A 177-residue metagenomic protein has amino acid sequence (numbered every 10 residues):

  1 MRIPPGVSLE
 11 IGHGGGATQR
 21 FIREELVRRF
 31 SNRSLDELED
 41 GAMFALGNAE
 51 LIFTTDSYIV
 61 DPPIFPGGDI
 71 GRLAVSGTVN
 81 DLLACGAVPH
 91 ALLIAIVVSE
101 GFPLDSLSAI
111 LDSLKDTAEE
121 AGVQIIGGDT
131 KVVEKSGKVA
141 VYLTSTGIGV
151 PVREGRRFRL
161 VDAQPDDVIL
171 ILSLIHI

Functional and structural regions predicted by a protein language model:
M1-E10: Generic N-terminal amphipathic, Lys/Arg-enriched alpha-helix
S8, G16-L172: Glycine-rich phosphate/pyrophosphate-binding loop regions near the starts of catalytic domains
H176-I177: Conserved small/polar residues in nucleotide/adenosyl-binding loops
